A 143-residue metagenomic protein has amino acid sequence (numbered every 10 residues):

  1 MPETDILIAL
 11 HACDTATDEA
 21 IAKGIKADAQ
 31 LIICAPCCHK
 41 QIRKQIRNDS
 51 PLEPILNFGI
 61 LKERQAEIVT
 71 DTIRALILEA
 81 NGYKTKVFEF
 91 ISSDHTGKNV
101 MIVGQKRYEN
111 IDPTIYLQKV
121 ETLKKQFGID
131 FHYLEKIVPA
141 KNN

Functional and structural regions predicted by a protein language model:
M1-N143: Class I S-adenosyl-L-methionine
